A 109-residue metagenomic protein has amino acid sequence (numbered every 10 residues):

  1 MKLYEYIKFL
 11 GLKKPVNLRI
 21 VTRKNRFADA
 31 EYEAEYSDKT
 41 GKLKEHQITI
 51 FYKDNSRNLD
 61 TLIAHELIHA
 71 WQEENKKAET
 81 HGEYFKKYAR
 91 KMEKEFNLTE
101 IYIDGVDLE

Functional and structural regions predicted by a protein language model:
M1-T61, A70-E109: Active-site-proximal or metal-binding-adjacent scaffold patches in catalytic folds
E66: Walker B catalytic acidic pair
